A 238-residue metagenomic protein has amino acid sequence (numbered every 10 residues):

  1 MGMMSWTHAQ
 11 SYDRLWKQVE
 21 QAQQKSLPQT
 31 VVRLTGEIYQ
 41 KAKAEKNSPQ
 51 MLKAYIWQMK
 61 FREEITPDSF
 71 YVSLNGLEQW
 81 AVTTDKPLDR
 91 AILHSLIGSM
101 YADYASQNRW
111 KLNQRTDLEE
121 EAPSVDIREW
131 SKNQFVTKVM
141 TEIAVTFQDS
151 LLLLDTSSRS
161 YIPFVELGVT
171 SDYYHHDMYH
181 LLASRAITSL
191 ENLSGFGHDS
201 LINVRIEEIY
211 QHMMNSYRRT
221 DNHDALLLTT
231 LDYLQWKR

Functional and structural regions predicted by a protein language model:
M1-R14: Bacterial Sec-dependent N-terminal signal peptides
Y12-R238: Extracytoplasmic/secretory-pathway proteins
